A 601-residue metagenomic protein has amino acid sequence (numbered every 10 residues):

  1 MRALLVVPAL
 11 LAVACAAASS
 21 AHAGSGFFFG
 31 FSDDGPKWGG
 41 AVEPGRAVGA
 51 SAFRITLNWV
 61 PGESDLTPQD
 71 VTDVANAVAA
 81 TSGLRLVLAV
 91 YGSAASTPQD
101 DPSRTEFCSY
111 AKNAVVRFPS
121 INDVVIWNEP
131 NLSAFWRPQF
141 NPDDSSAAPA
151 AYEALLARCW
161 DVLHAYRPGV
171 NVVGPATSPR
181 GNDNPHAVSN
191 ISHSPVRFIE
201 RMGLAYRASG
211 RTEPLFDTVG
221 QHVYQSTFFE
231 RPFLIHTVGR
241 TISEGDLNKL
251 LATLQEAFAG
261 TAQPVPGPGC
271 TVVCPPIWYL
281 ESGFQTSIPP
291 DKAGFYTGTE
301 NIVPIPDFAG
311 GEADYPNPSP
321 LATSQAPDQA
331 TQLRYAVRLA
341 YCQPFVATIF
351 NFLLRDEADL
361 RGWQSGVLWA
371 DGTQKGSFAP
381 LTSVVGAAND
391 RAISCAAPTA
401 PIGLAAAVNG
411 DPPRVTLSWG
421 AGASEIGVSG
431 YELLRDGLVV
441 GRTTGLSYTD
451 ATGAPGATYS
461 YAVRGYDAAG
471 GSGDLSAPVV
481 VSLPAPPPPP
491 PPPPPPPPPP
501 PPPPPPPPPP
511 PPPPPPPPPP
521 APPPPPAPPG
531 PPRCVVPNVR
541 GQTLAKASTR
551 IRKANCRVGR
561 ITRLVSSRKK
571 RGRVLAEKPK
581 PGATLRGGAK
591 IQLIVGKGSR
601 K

Functional and structural regions predicted by a protein language model:
P36, G45-S189, S226, R355-E357: Substrate-binding cleft and catalytic face of glycoside hydrolase catalytic domains, especially the flexible beta-alpha
G39, F107, A147-A326: Noncatalytic carbohydrate-binding groove/subsite architecture in carbohydrate-active enzymes
V42-P44, P130, F135, N141-A147 (+1 more regions): Aromatic-rich peripheral "rim/lid" segments of glycoside hydrolase catalytic domains that contact and position glycan
A392-I426, P455, A469-P487: Pro/Thr/Ser/Gly-rich low-complexity, intrinsically disordered linker/stalk tracts
G422-D436: Solvent-exposed loop/turn segments flanking beta-strands in beta-repeat/beta-sandwich domains
T444-T449: Short S/T/G- and acidic-enriched coil/turn segments that sit immediately N-terminal to beta-strands in beta-sandwich
D450-G471: Beta-strand-rich modules
P486-P493, P507-K601: Ligand-recognition elements built from short beta-strands and adjacent flexible loops
